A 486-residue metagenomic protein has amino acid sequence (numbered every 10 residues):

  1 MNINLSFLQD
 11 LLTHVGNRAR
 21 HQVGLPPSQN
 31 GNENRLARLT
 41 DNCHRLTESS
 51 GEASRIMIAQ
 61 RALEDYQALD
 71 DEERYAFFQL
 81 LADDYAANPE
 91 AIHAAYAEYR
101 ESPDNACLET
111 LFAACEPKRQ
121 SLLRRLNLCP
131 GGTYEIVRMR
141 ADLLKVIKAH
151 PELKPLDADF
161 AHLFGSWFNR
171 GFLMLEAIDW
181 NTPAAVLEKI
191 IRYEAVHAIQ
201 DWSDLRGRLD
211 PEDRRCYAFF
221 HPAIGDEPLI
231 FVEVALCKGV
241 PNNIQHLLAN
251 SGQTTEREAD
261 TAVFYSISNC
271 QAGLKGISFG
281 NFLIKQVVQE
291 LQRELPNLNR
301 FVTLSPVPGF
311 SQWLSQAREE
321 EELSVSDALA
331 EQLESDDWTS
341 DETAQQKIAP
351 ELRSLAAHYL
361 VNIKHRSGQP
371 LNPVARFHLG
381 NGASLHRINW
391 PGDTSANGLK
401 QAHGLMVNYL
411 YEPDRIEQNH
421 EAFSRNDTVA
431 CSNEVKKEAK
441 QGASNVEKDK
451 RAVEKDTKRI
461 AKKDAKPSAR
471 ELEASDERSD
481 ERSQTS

Functional and structural regions predicted by a protein language model:
M1-I277, N281-K462, E473, E481-S486: Extended, composition-driven regions rather than compact fold-specific motifs
